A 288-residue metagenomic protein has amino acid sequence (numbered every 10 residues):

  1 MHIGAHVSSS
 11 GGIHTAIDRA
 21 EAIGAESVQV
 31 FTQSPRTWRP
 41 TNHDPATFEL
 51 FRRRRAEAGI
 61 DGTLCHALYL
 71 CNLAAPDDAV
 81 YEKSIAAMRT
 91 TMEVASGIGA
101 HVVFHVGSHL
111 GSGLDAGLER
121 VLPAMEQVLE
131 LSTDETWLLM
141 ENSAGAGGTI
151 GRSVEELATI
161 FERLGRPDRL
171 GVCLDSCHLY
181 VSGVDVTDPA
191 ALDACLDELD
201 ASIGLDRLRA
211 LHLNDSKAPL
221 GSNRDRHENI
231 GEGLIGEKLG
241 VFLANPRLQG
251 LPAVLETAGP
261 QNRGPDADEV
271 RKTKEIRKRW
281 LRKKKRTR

Functional and structural regions predicted by a protein language model:
M1-A67, C71, A75-T90, R279-R288: N-terminal pre-domain/capping segments
H6-S10, F31-P35, A67-L70, G107-H109 (+4 more regions): Active-site beta-loop-alpha junctions enriched in small/polar residues
D18-A25, D44-L64, R89-G97, E126-E135 (+3 more regions): Acidic (Asp/Glu)-rich catalytic clusters
A20, H66, S84, A95 (+5 more regions): Conserved, mostly hydrophobic/aromatic
E26-F31, D61-C65, L170-S176, L205-K217: Non-cysteine beta-strand/loop elements that form the S-adenosyl-L-methionine
E57, L73-G171: Active-site acidic/histidine proton-transfer and metal-coordination neighborhood in alpha/beta enzyme cores
D115, I150-A158, Y180-G250, A258 (+1 more regions): Gly/Pro-rich active-site loop or hairpin
R263-K283: C-terminal helical cap(s) of enzyme catalytic domains, especially alpha/beta-barrels
